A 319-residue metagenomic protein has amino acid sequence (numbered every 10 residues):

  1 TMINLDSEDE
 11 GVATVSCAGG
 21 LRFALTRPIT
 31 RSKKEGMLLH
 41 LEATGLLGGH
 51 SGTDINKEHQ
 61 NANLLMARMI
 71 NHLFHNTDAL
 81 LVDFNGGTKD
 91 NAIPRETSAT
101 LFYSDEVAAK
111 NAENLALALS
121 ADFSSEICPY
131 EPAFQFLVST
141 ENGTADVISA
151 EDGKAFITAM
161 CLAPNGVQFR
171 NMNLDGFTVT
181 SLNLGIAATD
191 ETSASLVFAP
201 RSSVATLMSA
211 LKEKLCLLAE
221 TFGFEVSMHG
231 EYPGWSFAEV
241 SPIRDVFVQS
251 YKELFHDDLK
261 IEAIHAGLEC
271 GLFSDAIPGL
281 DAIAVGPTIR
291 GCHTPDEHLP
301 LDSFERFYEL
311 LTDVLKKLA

Functional and structural regions predicted by a protein language model:
T1-R201: Midchain, well-structured core segments that form catalytic/ion-binding scaffolds
T53-K57, T88, A238, P295-D302: Alpha-helix capping and helix-loop boundary segments enriched in small/acidic/polar residues
H59-N76, E106-A109, K154-A163, Q168-M172 (+3 more regions): His/Asp/Glu-rich mid-to-C-terminal helical/loop segments that flank catalytic regions of hydrolases
N61, R68-N85, F237-L280: Active-site-adjacent substrate-binding region of metalloamidase/peptidase-like peptide-processing proteins
A62-L65, I93, T97, A108-L115 (+9 more regions): General structural feature for long, well-ordered alpha-helical segments within catalytic domains of soluble enzymes
D83, V138-T140, V226-G230, I261-A263: A structural preference for short, hydrophobic beta-strand core positions in alpha/beta folds
D175, V179-A194, A199, V248-V314: Zn-dependent metallopeptidase/amidohydrolase metal-coordination segment
D190-V246: C-terminal structural cap/anchor segments
